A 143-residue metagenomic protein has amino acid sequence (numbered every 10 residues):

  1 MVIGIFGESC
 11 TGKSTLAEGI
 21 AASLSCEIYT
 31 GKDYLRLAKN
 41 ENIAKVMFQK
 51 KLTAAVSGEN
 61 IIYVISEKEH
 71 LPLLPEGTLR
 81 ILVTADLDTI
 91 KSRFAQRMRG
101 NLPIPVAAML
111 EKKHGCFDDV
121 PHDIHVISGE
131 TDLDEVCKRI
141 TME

Functional and structural regions predicted by a protein language model:
V2: Walker A (P-loop) ATP-phosphate-binding motif of ABC ATPase nucleotide-binding domains
I5: Hydrophobic anchor at the beta1->P-loop junction of P-loop NTPases
E8: P-loop (Walker A) phosphate-binding loop of NTP-binding proteins
T11: ATP-binding Walker
S14: Walker A/P-loop
A17-E59: Conserved substrate/cofactor phosphate-moiety recognition/catalytic segment in nucleotide-dependent phosphotransferases
E76-F94: Conserved phosphate-donor/acceptor-positioning beta-strand/loop module used by diverse small-molecule
G100-E143: Small-molecule kinase domains that catalyze NTP-dependent phosphoryl transfer to phosphate-bearing small molecules
